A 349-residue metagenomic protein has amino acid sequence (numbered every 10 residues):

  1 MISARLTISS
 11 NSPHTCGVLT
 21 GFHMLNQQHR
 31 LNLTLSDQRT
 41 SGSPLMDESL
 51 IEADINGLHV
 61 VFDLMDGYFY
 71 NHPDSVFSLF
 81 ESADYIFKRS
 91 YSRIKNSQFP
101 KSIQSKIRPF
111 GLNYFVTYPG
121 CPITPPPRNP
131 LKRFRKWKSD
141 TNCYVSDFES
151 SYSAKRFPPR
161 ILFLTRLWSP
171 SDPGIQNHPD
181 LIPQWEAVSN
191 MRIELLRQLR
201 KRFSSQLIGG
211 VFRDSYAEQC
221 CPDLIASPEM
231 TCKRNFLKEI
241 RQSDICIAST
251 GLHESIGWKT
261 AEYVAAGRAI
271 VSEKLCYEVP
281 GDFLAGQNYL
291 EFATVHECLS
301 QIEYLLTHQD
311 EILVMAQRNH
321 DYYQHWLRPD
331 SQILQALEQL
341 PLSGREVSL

Functional and structural regions predicted by a protein language model:
I2-G257, L275-G281: Nucleotide-sugar donor-binding catalytic core of glycosyltransferases
P222-I225, F236-S348: Catalytic binding pocket for nucleotide-activated donors in carbohydrate/polymer assembly enzymes
